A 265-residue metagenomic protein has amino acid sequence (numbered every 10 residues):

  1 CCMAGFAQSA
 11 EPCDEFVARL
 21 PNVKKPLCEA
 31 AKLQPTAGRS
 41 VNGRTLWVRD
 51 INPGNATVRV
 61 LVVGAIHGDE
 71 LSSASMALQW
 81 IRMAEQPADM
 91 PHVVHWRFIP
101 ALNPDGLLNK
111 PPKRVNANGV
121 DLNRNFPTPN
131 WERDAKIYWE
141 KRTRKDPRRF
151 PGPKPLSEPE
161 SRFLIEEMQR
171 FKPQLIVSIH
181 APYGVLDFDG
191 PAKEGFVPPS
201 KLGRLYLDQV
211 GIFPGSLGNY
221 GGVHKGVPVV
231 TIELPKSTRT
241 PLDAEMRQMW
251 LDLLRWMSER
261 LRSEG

Functional and structural regions predicted by a protein language model:
G5-W47: Short glycine- and acidic-rich boundary segments immediately preceding or forming the N-terminal edge of structured
L33-Q34, V48, F98, I176 (+2 more regions): Conserved beta-strand scaffold positions in the cores of enzyme catalytic domains, especially in NTP/NDP-utilizing
P35-G38, L205-G215: Short, Gly/Ser/Thr-enriched beta-strand-loop segments that form substrate-interacting elements of hydrolase/peptidase
W47-A56: Short beta-strand-to-loop junctions in surface cap/lid or active-site-entrance loops
T57-H67: Short beta-strand element of the alpha/beta-hydrolase
T57-V58, L71-L205, Q209: Active-site/substrate-binding loop(s) of hydrolase catalytic cores
I66, L102-P104, A181, L234-S237: Active-site metal-binding loops of divalent metal-dependent hydrolases
L186-V197, P214-G265: Active-site-adjacent mobile loop/cap segments within catalytic or ligand-binding domains
